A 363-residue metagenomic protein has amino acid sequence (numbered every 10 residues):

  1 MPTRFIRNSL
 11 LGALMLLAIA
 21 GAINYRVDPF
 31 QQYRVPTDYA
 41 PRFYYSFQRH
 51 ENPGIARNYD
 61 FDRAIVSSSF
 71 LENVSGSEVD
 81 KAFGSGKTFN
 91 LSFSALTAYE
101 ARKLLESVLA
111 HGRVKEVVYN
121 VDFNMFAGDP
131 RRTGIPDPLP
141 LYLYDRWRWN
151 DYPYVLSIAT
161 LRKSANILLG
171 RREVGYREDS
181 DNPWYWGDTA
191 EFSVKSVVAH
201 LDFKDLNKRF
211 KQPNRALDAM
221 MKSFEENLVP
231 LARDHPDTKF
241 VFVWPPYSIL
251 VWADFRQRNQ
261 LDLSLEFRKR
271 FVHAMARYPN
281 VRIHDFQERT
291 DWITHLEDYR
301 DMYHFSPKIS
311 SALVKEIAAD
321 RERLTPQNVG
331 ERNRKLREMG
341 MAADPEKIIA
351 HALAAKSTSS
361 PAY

Functional and structural regions predicted by a protein language model:
R7-R26: Hydrophobic membrane-insertion alpha-helices, especially the h-region of bacterial N-terminal signal peptides
R26-Q48: Alpha-helical transmembrane signal-anchor/signal-peptide segments
R42-S67: Short extracytoplasmic
V66, F70-Y152: Membrane-embedded segments
R102, D218-E226, Q260-V272: Well-ordered, non-membrane alpha-helical segments in soluble/globular domains
N120-V121, P130-D234, T238, N328-Y363: Secreted/periplasmic serine-hydrolase-like ester/acetyl group-modifying domain
A232, D237-F240, W244, S248-L296: Extended hydrophobic/aromatic segments used for targeting, binding, or gating
K269-Y363: C-terminal regions of proteins
